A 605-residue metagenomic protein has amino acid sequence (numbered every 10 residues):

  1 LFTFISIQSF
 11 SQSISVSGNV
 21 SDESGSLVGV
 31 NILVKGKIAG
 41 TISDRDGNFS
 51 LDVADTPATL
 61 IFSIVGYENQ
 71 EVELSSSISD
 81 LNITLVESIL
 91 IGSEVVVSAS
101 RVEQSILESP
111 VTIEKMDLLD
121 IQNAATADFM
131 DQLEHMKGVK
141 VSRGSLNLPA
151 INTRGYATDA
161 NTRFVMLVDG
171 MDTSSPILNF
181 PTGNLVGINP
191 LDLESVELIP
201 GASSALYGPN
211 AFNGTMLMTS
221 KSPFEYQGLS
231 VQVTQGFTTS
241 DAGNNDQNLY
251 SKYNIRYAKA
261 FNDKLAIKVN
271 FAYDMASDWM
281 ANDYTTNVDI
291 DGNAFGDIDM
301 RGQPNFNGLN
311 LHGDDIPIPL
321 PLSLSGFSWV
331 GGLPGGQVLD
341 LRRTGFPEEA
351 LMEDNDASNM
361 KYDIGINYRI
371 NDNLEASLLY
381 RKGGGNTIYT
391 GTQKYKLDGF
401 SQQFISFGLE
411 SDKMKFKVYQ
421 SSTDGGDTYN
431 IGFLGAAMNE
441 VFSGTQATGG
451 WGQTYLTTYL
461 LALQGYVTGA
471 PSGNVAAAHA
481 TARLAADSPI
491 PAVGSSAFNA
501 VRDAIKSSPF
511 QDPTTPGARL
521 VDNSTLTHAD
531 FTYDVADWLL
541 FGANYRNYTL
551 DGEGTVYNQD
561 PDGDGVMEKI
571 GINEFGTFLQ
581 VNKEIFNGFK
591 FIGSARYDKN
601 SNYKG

Functional and structural regions predicted by a protein language model:
S17-K35, S63-Y67, S75-Q122: Short, acidic, small-residue-rich periplasmic hinge/interaction motif at the N-terminus of Gram-negative outer-membrane
D22, V111-D128, N152-Y156, G183 (+1 more regions): Short, polar/charged loop or turn motifs at beta-strand boundaries
I38-N48: Short, acidic Ser/Thr/Gly-rich low-complexity loop/linker segments typical of extracellular and cell-surface proteins
F49-D52, D172-A202, I255: Short acidic/polar hinge/loop motifs at secondary-structure boundaries that mediate gating or recognition
D52, S105, I113, M130-S175 (+1 more regions): Extracytoplasmic beta-strand/coil segments of soluble accessory domains associated with Gram-negative outer-membrane
L191-E194, A205-L217, S222-D289, M360: Outer-membrane beta-barrel translocator/receptor signature
L229-F237, V269-M275, L378-K382, F416-Q420 (+2 more regions): Transmembrane beta-barrel strands of outer-membrane/channel proteins
S406-K604: Face-selective signature of the C-terminal outer-membrane beta-barrel domain
